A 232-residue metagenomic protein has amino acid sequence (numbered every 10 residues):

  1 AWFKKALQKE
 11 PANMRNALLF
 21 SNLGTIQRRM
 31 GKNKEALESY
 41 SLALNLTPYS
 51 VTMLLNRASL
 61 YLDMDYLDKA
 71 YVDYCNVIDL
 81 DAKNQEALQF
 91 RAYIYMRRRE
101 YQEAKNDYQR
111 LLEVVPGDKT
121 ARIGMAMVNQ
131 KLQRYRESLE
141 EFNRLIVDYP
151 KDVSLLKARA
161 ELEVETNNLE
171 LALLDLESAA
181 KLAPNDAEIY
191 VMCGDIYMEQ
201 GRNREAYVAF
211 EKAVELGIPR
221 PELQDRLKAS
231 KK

Functional and structural regions predicted by a protein language model:
K9-A12, L46, L80, V114 (+3 more regions): Structural marker of alpha-solenoid helical repeat scaffolds
M14-L18, V51-T52, Q85-E86, K119-T120 (+3 more regions): Helix-start (N-cap) detector for alpha-helical repeat units in TPR-like alpha-solenoids, especially tetratricopeptide
R29, D63-M64, R97-R98, K131-L132 (+3 more regions): Register position in tetratricopeptide repeats
